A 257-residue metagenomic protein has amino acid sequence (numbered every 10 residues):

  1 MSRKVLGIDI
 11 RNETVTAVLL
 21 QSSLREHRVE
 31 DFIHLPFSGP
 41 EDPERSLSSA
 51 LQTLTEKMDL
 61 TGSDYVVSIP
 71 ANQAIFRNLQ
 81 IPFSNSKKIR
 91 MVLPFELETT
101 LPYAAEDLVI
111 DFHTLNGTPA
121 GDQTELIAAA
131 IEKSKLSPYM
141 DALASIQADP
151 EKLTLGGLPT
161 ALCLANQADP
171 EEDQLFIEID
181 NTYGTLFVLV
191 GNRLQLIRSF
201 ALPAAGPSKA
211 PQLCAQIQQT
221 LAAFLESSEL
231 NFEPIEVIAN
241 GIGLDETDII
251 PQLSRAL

Functional and structural regions predicted by a protein language model:
M1-L35, Y65-P70, L164-L196: Gly/Thr-rich phosphate-binding beta-strand-loop-beta motif of the actin/hexokinase/Hsp70
M1-S2, S48-D59, L164-E172, F224-L225: Phosphate-interacting basic helix/loop segments used at nucleotide- and nucleic-acid interfaces
A17, V67, E96-L97, L143 (+3 more regions): Buried hydrophobic packing residues in well-ordered domains
E30-K57, Q123, A204-F224: N-terminal phosphate-binding loop and adjacent alpha-helix
L51-D64, I146, T220-E236: Phosphate/pyrophosphate-binding loops at sites that engage ATP/ADP/AMP, CoA/4′-phosphopantetheine, polyphosphate
D64, S68-Q167: Active-site neighborhood for divalent-cation/phosphate handling
L136-T160, R193-N231: Glycine-rich phosphate-binding loop plus the immediately following alpha-helix
F232-A256: Glycine-rich phosphate-binding loops at beta-strand->alpha-helix junctions
